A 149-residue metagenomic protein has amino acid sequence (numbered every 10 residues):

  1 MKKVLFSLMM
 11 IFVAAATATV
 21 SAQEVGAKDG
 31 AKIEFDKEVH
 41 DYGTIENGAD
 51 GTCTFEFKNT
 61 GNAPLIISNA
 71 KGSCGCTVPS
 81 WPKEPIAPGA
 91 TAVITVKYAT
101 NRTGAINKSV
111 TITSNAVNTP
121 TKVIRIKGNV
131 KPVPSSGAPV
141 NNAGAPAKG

Functional and structural regions predicted by a protein language model:
M1-V25: Bacterial Sec-dependent N-terminal signal peptides
V20-A49, V117-G149: Long, low-complexity ectodomains and other extracytoplasmic segments of secretory-pathway proteins
E38, N47-T54, N101-S109: Short, solvent-exposed loop/turn segments enriched in Ser/Thr/Gly
G43, W81-I86, K97-Y98: Beta-strand-rich interaction surfaces with strong enrichment in secreted/lumenal proteins
F57-G61: Asparagine-centered strand-capping/turn motif at beta-strand->loop junctions
N62-P88: Surface-exposed binding patches on compact interaction domains or structured appendages
A90-V96: Short strand-edge motifs at loop-to-beta-strand transitions and within beta-strands of extracellular beta-rich domains
A99, T113-V117: Beta-strand-rich extracellular modules
